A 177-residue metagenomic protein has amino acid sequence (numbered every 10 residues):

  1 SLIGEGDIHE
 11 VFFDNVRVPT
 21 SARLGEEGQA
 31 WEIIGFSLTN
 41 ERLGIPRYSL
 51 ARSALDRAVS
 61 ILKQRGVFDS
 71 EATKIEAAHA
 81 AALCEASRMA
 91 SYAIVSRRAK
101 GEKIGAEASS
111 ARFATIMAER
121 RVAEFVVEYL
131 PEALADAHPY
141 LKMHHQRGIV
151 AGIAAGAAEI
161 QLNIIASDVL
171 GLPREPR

Functional and structural regions predicted by a protein language model:
S1-S87, A151: Glycine-rich beta->alpha junctions and the first turn(s) of the following alpha-helix
I8, G28, G105, S110 (+2 more regions): Active-site lining segments that contact anionic ligands and/or coordinate catalytic metals
D14, W31-L38, M89-A93, K100-K103 (+1 more regions): Short acidic (Asp/Glu) and glycine-rich catalytic loops that position anionic groups and cofactors
L24, E41-G44, Y48, G105 (+3 more regions): Hydrophobic alpha-helical scaffolding
W31-N40, G44-I45, L130-R177: Glycine-rich phosphate/cofactor-binding loops in nucleotide/flavin-utilizing enzymes
K63, V67-K74, E85-P139: C-terminal helix-coil-helix/basic helical segment that borders enzyme active sites and/or dimer interfaces and provides
